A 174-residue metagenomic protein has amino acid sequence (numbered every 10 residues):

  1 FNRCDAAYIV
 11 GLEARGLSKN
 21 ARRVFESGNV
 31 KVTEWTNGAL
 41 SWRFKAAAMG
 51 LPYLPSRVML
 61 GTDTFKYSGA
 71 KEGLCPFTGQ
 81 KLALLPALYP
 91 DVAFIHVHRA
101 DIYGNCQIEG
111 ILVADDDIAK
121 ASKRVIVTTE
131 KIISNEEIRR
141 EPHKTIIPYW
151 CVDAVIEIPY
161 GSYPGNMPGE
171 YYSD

Functional and structural regions predicted by a protein language model:
F1-D174: Conserved alpha/beta enzyme-core scaffold
